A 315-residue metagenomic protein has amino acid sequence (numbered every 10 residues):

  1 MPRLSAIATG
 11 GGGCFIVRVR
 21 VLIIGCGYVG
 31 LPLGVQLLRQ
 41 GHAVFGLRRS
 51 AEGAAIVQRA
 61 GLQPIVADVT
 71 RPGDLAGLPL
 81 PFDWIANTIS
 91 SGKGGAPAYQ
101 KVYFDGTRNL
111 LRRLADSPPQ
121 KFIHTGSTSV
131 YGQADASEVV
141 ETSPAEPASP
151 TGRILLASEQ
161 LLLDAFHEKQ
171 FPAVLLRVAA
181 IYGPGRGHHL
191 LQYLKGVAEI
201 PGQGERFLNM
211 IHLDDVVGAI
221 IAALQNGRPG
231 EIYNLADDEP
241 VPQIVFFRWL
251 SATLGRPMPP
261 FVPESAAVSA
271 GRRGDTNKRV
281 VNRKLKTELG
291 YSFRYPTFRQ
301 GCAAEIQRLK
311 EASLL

Functional and structural regions predicted by a protein language model:
P81-I123: NAD(P)-cofactor binding segment of oxidoreductase domains
N109-P150: Conserved Rossmann-fold NAD(P)-dependent oxidoreductase catalytic core, especially the SDR/UDP-sugar
D135-L175: Catalytic helix-loop patch of NAD(P)-dependent Rossmann-fold dehydrogenases
L156, E168-F171, I181-L191, P201 (+2 more regions): Glycine/proline-rich active-site loop of Rossmann-fold NAD(P)-dependent oxidoreductases
L191-I211: A conserved pocket-lining segment of Rossmann-fold NAD(P)-dependent short-chain dehydrogenase/reductase
A219-I220, N226-A270, L315: Mid/C-terminal beta-alpha module of Rossmann-like enzyme folds, strongest in SDR-family dehydrogenases/epimerases
R248, A267-S292: Conserved C-terminal active-site "lid" loop/helix of NAD(P)H-dependent oxidoreductases that clamps the redox cofactor
T297-L315: Amphipathic terminal alpha-helices
